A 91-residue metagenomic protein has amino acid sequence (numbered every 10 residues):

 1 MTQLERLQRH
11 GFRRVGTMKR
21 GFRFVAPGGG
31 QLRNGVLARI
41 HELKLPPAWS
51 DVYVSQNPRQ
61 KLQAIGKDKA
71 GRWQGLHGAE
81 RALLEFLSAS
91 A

Functional and structural regions predicted by a protein language model:
M1-A91: A positively charged, amphipathic N-terminal helix/segment that binds anionic biomolecules
